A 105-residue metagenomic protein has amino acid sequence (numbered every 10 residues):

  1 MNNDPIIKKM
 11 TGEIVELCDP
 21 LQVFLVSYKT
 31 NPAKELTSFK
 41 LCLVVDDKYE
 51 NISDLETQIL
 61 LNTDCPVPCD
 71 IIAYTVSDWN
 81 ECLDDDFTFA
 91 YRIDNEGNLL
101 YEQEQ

Functional and structural regions predicted by a protein language model:
M1-F24, T30-L36, D46-Q105: Catalytic core of pol beta-like nucleotidyltransferases
F39-L43: Short beta-strand->loop micro-motif that forms the acidic, two-metal-ion catalytic signature in nucleotide-processing
